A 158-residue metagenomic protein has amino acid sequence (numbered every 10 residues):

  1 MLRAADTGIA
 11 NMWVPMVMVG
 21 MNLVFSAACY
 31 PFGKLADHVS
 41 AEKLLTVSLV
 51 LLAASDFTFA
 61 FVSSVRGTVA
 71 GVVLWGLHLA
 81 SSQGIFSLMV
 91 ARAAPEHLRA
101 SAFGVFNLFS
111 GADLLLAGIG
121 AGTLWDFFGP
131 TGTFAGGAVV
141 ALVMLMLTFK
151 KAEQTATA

Functional and structural regions predicted by a protein language model:
M1-V14: Short amphipathic helix-loop junctions that connect adjacent transmembrane helices in Major Facilitator Superfamily/SLC
N11-M12, E96-F106: Loop-to-transmembrane helix entry/capping segments in MFS-fold secondary transporters and related SLC/MFSD carriers
N22-Y30, L114-L115: Residue-level signature of mid-helix packing/kink "hotspots" within the transmembrane helices of 12-pass Major
A28-S40, W125-D126: Helix-to-loop junctions at the C-terminal end of transmembrane segments in multipass secondary transporters
K43-T58, A138: Structural signature of the two symmetry-related core transmembrane helices
A60-G71: Helix-loop junctions at membrane interfaces in 12-TM secondary transporters
S81-A94: Intracellular juxtamembrane helix-capping segments at the cytosolic ends of symmetry-related transmembrane helices
T123-V140: A membrane-interface helix-boundary motif in multi-pass transporters
